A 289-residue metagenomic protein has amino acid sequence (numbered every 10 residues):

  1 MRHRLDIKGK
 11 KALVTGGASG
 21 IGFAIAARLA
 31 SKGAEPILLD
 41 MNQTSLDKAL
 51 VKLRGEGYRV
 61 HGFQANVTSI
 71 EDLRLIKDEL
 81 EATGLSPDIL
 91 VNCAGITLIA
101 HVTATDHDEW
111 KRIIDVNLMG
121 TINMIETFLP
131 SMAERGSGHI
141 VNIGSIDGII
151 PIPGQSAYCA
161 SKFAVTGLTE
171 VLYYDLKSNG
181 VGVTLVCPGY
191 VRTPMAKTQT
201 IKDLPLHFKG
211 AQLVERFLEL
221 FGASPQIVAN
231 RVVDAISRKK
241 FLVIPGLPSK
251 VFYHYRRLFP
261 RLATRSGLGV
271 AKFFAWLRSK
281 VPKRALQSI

Functional and structural regions predicted by a protein language model:
K11, A18-S19: Conserved glycine-rich cofactor-binding loop
A34-K48: Conserved glycine-rich Rossmann-like NAD(P)H-binding loop of the short-chain dehydrogenase/reductase
Q43-T44, F63-L75, H107: The beta1-alpha1 cofactor-binding region of Rossmann-like NAD(H)/NADP(H)-dependent oxidoreductases
H101-V102, D106-I114: Substrate-binding pocket helix/loop in short-chain dehydrogenase/reductase
I125, S161: Active-site helix of classical SDR
S145: Residue(s) in the substrate-gating loop at a strand-loop-helix junction that position the organic substrate next
S178-L247: SDR active-site lid
